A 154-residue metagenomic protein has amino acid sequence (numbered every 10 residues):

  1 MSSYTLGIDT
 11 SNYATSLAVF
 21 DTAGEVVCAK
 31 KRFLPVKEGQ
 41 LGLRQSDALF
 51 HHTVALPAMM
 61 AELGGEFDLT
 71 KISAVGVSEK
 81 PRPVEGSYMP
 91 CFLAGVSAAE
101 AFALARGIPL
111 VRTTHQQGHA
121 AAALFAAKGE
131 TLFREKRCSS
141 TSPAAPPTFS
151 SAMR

Functional and structural regions predicted by a protein language model:
M1-R154: Short acidic/glycine-rich loops and adjacent helix/strand connectors that line catalytic pockets where negatively
